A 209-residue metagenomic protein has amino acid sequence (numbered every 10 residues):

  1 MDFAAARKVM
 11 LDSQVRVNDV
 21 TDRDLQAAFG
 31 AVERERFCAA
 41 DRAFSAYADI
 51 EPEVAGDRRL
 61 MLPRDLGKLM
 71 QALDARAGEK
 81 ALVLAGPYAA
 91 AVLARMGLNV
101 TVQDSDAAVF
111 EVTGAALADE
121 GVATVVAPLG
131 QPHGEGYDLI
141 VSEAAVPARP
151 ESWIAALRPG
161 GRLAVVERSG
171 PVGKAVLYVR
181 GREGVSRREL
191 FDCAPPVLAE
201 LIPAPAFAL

Functional and structural regions predicted by a protein language model:
M1-D41, I202: N-terminal auxiliary segments of SAM/dcSAM-dependent transferases
K8-D12, R16-V17, A46-E79, Y88: Conserved alpha-helix/loop element of class I SAM-dependent methyltransferases that forms part of the SAM/SAH-binding
D22-R23, P63, A107: Alpha-helix N-capping/helix-start residues
Q26-A27, G67, I154: Generic structural signal for individual residues within well-ordered alpha-helical segments across diverse proteins
V32-E33, S169-V172, C193-A194: Glycine-rich beta-alpha junction loops
R34-F37, R162, P195: Generic structural signal for secondary-structure transition and capping sites
D74-E189: Conserved nucleotide-cofactor-binding alpha/beta core module
A175-R182, R187-L209: Substrate-binding/catalytic lobe of Class I Rossmann-like enzymes that use SAM or dcSAM, i.e., the mid-to-C-terminal
